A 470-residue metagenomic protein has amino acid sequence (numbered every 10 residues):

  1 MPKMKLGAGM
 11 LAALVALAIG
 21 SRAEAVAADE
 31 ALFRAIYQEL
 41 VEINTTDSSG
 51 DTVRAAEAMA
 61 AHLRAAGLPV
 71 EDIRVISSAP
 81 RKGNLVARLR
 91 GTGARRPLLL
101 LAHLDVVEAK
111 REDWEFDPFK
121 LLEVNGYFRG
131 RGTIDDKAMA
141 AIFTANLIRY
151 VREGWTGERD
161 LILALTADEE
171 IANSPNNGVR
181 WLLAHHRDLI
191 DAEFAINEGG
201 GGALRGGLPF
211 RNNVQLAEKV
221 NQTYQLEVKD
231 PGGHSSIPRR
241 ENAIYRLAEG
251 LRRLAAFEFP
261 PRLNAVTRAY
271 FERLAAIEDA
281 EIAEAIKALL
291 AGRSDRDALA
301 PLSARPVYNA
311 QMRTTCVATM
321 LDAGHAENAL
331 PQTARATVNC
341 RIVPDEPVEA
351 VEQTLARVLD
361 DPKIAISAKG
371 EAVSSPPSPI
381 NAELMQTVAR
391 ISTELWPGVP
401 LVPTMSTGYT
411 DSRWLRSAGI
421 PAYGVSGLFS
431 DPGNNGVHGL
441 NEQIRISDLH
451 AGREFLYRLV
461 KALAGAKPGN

Functional and structural regions predicted by a protein language model:
A8-A18: Bacterial N-terminal signal peptides
V26-T133, A140, Y150-R159, V338: Acidic/His- and Gly-rich active-site-bordering loop/insert found across diverse amide/peptide-bond hydrolases
R34-T45, E227-D230, S367-S374: Acidic/histidine-rich, surface-exposed loop or edge segments in extracytoplasmic proteins
G93-R95, G201-R205, L263-N328, Q332-T333 (+3 more regions): An extended, acidic, His-containing surface patch that forms the Zn2+-binding/catalytic region of metallohydrolases
L104-D105, L254-E258, A356-I364: A common structural junction motif
Y127, I134-N213: Acidic/histidine-rich catalytic neighborhood of metal-dependent amide-processing enzymes
N176, R180-A184, S236-P260: A short core secondary-structure module
E241, V351-L359: Short amphipathic alpha-helices in soluble, non-transmembrane regions that often serve as interface/regulatory elements
